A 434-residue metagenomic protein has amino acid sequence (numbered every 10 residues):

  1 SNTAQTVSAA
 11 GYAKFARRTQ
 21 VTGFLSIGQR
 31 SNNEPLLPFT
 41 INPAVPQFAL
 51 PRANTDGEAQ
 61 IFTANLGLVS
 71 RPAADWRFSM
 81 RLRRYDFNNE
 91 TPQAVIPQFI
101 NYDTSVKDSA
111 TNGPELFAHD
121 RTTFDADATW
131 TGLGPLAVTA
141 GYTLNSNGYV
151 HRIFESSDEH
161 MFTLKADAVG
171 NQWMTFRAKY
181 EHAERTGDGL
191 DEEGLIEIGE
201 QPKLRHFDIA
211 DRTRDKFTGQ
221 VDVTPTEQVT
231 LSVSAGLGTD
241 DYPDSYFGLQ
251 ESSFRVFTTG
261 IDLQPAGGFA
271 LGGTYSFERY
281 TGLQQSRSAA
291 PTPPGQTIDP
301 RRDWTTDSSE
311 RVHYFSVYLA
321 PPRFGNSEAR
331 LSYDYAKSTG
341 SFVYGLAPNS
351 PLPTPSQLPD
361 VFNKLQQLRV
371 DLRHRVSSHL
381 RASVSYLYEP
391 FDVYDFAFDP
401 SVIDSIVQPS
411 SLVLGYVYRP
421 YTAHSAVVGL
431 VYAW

Functional and structural regions predicted by a protein language model:
S1-W434: Gram-negative and organellar
